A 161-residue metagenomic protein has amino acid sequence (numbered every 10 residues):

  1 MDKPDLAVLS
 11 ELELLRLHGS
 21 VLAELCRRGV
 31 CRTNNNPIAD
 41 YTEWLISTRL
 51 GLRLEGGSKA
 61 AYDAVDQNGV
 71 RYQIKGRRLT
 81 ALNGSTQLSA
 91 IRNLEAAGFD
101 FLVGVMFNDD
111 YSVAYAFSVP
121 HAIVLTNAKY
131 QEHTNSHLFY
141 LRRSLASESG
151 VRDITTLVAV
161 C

Functional and structural regions predicted by a protein language model:
M1-C161: Nucleic-acid endonuclease domains
